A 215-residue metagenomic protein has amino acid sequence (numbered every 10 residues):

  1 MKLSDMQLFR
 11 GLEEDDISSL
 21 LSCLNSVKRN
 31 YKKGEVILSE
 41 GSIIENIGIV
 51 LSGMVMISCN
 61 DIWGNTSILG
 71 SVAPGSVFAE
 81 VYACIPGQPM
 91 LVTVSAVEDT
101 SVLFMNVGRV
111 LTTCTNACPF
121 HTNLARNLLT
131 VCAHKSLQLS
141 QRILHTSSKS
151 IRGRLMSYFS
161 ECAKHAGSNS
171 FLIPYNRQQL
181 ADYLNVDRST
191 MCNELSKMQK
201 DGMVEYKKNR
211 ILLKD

Functional and structural regions predicted by a protein language model:
M1-K33, Y82-P86: Cyclic nucleotide-binding regulatory module and flanking cytosolic helices
L3, T113-A125, T130, H134-L144: Inter-domain helical "communication" segments and dimerization helices that couple sensory or membrane-embedded modules
C23-L24, S42-I44: Short, small/polar residue-rich loop motifs at catalytic or cofactor-binding pockets
L24, I68-R126: Cyclic-nucleotide recognition modules
G34, E45-S58, P74-G75: Glycine- and acidic-residue-biased ligand/ion/polar-headgroup-sensing regions
V36-S42: Short phosphate-coordinating micro-motif centered on Lys-Gly-acidic
V55-S67: A short beta-strand-loop-beta hairpin characteristic of the jelly-roll/cupin
I151-R154, Y158-D215: Phosphate-/nucleic-acid-contacting segments
